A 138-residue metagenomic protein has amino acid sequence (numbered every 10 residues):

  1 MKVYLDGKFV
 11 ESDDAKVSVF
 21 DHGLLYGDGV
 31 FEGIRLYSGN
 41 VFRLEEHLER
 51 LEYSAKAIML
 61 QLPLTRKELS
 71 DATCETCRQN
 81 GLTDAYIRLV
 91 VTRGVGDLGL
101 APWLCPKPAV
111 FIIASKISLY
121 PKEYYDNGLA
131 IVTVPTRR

Functional and structural regions predicted by a protein language model:
M1-R138: Conserved alpha/beta cores of soluble small-molecule-handling proteins
